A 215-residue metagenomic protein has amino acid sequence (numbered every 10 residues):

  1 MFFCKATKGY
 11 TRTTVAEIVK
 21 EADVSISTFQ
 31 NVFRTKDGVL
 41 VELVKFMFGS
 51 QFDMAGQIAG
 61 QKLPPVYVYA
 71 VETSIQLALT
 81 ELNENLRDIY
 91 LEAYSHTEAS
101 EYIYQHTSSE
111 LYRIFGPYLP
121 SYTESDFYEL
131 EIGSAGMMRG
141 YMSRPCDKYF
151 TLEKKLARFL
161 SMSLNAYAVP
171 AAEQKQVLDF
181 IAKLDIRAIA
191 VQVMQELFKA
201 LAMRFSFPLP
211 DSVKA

Functional and structural regions predicted by a protein language model:
F3-T7, S50, M54, L79 (+1 more regions): Solvent-exposed, amphipathic alpha-helical segments
C4, K8-G38, E42: Helix-turn-helix
G9-Y10, F52, G56-G60, D88 (+2 more regions): Short, flexible helix-adjacent loops and helix caps
V15, L43-F52: Short, basic, alpha-helical segments at the C-terminal edge of helix-turn-helix-like DNA-binding modules
E42, D53-D88, Y94-H96, Y104-S109: Hydrophobic alpha-helical connector segments
R87-E92, A172-Q176: Short, hydrophobic secondary-structure boundary micro-motifs
E92-C146, F150, K154-S161: Amphipathic alpha-helical packing segments from all-alpha helical-bundle domains
S143, D147-A215: C-terminal peripheral helix-coil segments that are non-catalytic and often amphipathic
